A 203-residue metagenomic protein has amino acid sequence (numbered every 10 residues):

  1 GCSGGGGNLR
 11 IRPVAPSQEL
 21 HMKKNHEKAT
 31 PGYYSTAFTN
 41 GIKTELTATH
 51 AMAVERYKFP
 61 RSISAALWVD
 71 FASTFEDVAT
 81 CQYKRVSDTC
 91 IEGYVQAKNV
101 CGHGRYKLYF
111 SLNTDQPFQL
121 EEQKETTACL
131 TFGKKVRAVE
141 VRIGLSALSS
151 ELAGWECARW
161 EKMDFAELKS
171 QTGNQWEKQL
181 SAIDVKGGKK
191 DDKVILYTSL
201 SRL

Functional and structural regions predicted by a protein language model:
G1-L203: Accessory carbohydrate-recognition regions in carbohydrate-active enzymes
